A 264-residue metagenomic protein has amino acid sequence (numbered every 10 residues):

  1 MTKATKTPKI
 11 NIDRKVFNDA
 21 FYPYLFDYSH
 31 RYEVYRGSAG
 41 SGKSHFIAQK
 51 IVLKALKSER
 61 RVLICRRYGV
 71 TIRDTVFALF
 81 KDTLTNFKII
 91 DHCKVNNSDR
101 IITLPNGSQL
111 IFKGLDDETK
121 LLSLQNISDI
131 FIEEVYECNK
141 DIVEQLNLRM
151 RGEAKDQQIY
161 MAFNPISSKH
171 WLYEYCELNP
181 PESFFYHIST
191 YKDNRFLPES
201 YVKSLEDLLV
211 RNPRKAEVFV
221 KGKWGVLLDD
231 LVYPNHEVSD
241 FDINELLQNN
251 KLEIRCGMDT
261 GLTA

Functional and structural regions predicted by a protein language model:
M1-R31: Pre-P-loop entry segment of helicase/translocase ATPase cores
A39: The conserved Walker
S44-S58: Walker A/P-loop NTP-binding motif
R60-I72: Conserved RecA-like ASCE P-loop NTPase motor core of nucleic-acid helicases/translocases
V70-S128, K223-W224: Inter-Walker segment of RecA-like/P-loop motor cores
N126-V143: SF2 helicase catalytic motif II
N139-P213: ASCE P-loop NTPase helicase motor core
N194-T263: ATPase catalytic-site recognition across NTP-hydrolyzing enzymes
